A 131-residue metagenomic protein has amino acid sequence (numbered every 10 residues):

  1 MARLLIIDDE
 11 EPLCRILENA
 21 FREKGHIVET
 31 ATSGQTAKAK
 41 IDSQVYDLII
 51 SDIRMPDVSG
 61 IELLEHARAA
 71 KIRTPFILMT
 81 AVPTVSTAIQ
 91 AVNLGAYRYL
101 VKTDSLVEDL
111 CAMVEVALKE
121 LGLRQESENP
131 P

Functional and structural regions predicted by a protein language model:
C14, P56: The feature encodes the CheY-like receiver
R15-E23: Charged docking surfaces used in two-component/phosphorelay signaling
G25-T32, K40: Short hydrophobic/Thr-rich beta-strand motif most characteristic of the beta2 strand and flanking loop of CheY-like
T32-T36, S59-E62: Acidic catalytic/metal-coordinating carboxylates
A39, I61-I72, Q90: Short amphipathic alpha-helix used as the core "switch/output" element in two-component signaling
D52: Active-site residues of response regulator receiver
E62, P83-L100: Alpha4 helix (beta4-alpha4-beta5 surface) of REC/receiver domains from two-component response regulators
